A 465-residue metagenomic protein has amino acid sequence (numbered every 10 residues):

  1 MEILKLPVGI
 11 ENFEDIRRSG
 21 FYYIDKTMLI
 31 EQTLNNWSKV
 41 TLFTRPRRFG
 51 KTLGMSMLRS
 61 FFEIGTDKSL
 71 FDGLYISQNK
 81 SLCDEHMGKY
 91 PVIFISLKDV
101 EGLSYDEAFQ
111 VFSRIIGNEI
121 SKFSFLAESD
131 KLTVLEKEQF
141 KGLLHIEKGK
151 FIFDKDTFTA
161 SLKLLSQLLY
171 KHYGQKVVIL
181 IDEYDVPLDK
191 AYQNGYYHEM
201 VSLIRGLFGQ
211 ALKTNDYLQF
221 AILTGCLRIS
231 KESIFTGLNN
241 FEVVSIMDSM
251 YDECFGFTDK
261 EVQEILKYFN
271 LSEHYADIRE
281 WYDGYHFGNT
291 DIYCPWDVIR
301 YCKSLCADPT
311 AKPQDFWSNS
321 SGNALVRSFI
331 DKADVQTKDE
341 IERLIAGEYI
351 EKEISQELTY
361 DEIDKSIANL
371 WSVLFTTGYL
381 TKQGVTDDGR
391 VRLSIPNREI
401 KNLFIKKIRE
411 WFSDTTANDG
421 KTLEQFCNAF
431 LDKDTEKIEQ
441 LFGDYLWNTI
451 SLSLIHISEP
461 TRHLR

Functional and structural regions predicted by a protein language model:
M1-L454: Phosphate-binding site recognition
I455-R465: Single conserved hydrophobic/aromatic residue that forms the stacking wall/gate of nucleotide- or nucleobase-binding
